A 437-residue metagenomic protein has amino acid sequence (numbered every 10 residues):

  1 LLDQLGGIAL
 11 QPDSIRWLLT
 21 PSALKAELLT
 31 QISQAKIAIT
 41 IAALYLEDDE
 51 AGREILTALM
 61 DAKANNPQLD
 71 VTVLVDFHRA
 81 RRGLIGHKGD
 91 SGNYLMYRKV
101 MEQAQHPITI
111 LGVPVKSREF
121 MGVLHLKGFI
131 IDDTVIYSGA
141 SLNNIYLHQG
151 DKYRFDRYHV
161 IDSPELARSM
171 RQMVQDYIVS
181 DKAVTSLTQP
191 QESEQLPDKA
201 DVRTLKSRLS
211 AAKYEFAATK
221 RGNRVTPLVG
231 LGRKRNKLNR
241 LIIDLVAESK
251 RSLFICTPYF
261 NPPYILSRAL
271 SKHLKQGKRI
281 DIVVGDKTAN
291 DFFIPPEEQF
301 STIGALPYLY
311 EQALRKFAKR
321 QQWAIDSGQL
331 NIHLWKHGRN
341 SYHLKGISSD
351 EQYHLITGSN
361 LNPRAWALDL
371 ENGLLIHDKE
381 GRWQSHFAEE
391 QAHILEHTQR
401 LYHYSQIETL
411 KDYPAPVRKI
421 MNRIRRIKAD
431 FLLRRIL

Functional and structural regions predicted by a protein language model:
D3-Q34, D49-S249, T288-D350, W366: HKD-type phospholipase D/PLD-like phosphodiesterase module
A42, L74, I131, S138 (+6 more regions): Generic beta-strand/beta-sheet core signal
Y45-E50, C256-Y264: Short, glycine-rich nucleotide/cofactor-binding loops
D70-T72, K275-D281: Residues at the starts of beta-strands that form the adenosine-phosphate
F260-P262, K287-N290, N362: Short, catalytically relevant binding-site loops at active-site mouths
A324-L437: Long, C-terminal catalytic modules of enzymes
